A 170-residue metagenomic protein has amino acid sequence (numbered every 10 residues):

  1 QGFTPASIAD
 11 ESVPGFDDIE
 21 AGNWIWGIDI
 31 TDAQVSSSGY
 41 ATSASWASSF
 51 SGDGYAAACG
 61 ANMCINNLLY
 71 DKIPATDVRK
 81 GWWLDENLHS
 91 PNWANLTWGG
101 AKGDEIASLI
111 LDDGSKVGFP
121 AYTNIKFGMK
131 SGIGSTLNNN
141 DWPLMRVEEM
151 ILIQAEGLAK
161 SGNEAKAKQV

Functional and structural regions predicted by a protein language model:
G2-L152, L158-S161: Elongated scaffold/linker segments in the mid-to-C-terminal portions of large proteins
